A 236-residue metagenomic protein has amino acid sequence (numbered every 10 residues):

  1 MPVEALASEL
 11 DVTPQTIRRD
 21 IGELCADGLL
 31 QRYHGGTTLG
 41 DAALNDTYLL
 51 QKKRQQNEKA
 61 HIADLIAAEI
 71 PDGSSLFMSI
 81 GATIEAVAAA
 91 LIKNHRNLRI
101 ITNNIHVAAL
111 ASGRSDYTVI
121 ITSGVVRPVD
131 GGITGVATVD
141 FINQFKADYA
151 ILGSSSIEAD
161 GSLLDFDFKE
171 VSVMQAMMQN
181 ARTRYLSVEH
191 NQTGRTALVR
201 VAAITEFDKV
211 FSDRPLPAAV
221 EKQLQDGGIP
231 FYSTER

Functional and structural regions predicted by a protein language model:
M1-D11, Q15-A82, A88-H95, A111-Y117: HTH-adjacent hinge/linker in prokaryotic transcriptional regulators
P2-L6, D11, Q15-T16, A26 (+1 more regions): Conserved phosphate- and dinucleotide-binding cores of soluble alpha/beta proteins, encompassing both enzyme active
R54-I62, N103, T134, K169: Short secondary-structure boundary/capping elements
G73, H95-N97, A181, F207: A general structural motif
E85, I105: Short amphipathic alpha-helical segment that frequently serves as the phosphate-/nucleotide-binding helix
L98-I100, V119: Short beta-strand element of Class I
